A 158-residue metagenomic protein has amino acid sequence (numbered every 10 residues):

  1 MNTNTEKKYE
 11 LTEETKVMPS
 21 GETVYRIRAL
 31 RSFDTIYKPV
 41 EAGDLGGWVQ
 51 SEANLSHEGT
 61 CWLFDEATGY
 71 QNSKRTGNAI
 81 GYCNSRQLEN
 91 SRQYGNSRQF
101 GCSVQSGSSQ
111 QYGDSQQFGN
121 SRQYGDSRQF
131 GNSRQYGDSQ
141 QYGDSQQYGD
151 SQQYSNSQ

Functional and structural regions predicted by a protein language model:
M1-T60, N132, S155: Terminal amphipathic alpha-helical/low-complexity segments used for targeting or macromolecular assembly
G47-Q158: Periodic small-residue-enriched repeat registers in elongated scaffold domains
